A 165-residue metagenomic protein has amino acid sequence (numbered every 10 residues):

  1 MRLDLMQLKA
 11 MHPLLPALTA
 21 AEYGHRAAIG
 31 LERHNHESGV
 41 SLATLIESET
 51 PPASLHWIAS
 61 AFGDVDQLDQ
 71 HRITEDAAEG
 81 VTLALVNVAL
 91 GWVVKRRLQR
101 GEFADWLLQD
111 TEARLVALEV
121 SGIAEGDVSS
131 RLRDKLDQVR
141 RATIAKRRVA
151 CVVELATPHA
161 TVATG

Functional and structural regions predicted by a protein language model:
M1-T74, A160-G165: Nuclease-adjacent, charged terminal/linker segments that flank catalytic cores
A10-A17, A84, V88, D134-R141: Charged/polar, solvent-exposed surface patches and flexible loops
S41-A43, D105, A117, V152: Generic structural signal for residues positioned in beta-strands
V65-Q70, A78-E79, A113-V116: A broad, low-specificity signal for short, low-complexity segments enriched in glycine/proline and polar/charged
E75-K95: Phosphate-interacting basic helix/loop segments used at nucleotide- and nucleic-acid interfaces
V81-N87, W106-L108, E112-G126: Conserved catalytic cores of phosphodiester-cleaving nucleases, focusing on short active-site segments
G91-V93, G101, V120-G165: Catalytic cores of nucleic-acid endonucleases
W92-R97, D105-L107: Catalytic micro-motifs at enzyme active sites that drive phosphoryl/nucleotidyl and oxygen chemistry
